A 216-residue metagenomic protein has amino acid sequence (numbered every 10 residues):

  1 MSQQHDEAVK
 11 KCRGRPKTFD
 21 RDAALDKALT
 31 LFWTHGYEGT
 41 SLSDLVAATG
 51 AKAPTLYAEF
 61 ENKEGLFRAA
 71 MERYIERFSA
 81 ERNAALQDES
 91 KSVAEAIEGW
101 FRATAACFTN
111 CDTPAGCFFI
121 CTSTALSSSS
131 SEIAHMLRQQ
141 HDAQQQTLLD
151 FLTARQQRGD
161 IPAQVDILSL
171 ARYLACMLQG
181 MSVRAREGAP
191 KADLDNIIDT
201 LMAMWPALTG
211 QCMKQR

Functional and structural regions predicted by a protein language model:
M1-F19, Q211-R216: N-terminal intrinsically disordered/low-complexity leader segments
S2, A23, K27, L31-G65 (+1 more regions): Helix-turn-helix
P16-T18, L29, W33-H35, S43-A48 (+5 more regions): Recognition helices and adjacent regulatory flanks at domain boundaries
A69, N83-A115, I167, A171-L174 (+1 more regions): Hydrophobic alpha-helical connector segments
E76-S79, K91, E95-G99, S131-Q157 (+3 more regions): Amphipathic alpha-helical packing segments from all-alpha helical-bundle domains
E95-I97, N110-H135: Amphipathic alpha-helical segments used for helix-helix packing
C107-N110, D150, A154, L174-K191 (+1 more regions): Amphipathic C-terminal alpha-helical segment
A115, I120, A163-R184, I197-M204: Hydrophobic alpha-helical segments that form the core of small-molecule binding pockets and/or dimer interfaces
